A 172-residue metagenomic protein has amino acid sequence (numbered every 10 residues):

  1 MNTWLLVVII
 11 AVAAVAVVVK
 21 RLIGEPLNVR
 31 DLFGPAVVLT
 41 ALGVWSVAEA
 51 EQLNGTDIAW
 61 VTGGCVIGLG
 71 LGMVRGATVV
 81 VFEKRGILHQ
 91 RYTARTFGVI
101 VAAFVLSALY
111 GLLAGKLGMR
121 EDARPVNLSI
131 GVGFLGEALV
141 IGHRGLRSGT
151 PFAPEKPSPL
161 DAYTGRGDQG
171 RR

Functional and structural regions predicted by a protein language model:
M1-Q52: N-terminal signal-anchor transmembrane alpha-helix
M1-V12, I58-L71, A123-G131: Structural signature of hydrophobic alpha-helical transmembrane segments
A14-V29, M73-L88, V140-R144: C-terminal ends of transmembrane helices
P26-T40, I58-C65, L88-F97: Cytoplasmic-side transmembrane-helix entry/capping segments in multi-pass membrane proteins
V44-T56, V101-L117: Hydrophobic alpha-helical transmembrane segments in multi-pass integral membrane proteins
Q52-R85: Helix-adjacent hinge/juxtasegments
L69-V74, T96-L113, F134, A138: Mid-bilayer segments of alpha-helical transmembrane spans in multi-pass integral membrane proteins that mediate
R147-R172: Short, highly charged, low-complexity non-transmembrane loops/tails of multi-pass membrane proteins
